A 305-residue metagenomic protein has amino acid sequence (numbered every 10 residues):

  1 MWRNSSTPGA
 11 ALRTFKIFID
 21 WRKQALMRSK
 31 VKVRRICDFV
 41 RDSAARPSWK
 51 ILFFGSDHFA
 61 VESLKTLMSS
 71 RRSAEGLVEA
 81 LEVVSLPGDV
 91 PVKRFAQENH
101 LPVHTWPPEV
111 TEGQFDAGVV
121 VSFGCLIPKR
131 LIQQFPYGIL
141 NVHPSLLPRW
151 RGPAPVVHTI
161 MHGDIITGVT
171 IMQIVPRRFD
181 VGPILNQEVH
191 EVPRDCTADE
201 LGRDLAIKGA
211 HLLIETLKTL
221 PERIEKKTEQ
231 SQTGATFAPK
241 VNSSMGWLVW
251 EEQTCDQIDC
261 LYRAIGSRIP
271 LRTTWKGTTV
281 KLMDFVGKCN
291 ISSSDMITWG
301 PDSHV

Functional and structural regions predicted by a protein language model:
W2-S267: One-carbon transfer enzymes
D259-V305: C-terminal active-site/capping subdomain that shapes the small-molecule cofactor and substrate pocket of enzyme
